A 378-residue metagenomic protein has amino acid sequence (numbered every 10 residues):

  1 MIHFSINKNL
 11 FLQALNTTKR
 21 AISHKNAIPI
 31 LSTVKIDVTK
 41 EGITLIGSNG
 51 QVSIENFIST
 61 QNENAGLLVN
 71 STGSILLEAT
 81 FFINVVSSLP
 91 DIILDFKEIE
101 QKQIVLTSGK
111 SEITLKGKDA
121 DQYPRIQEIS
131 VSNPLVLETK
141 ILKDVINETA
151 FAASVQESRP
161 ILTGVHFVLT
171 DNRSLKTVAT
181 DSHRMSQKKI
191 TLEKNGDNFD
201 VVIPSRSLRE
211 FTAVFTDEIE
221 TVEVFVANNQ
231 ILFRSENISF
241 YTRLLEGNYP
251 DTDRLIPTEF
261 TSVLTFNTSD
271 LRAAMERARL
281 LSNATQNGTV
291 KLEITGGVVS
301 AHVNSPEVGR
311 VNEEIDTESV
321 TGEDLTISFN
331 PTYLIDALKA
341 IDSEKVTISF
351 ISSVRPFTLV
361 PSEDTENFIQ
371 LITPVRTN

Functional and structural regions predicted by a protein language model:
M1-N378: Structural preference for solvent-exposed beta-strand-turn elements and adjacent flexible terminal/loop segments within
